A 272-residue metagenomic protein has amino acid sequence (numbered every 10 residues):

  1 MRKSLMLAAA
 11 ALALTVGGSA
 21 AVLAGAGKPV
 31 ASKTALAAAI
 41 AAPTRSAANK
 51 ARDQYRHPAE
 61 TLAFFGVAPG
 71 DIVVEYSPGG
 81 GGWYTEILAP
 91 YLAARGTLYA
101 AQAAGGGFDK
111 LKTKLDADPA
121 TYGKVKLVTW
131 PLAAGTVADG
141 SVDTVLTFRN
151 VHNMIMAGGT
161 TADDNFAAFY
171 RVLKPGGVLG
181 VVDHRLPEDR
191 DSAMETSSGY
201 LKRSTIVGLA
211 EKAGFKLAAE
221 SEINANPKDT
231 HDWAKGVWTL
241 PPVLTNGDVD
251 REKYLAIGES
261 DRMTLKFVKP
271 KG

Functional and structural regions predicted by a protein language model:
L36-F64, A68: Class I SAM-dependent methyltransferase Rossmann-like catalytic core, especially the SAM/SAH-binding loop
P69-G80: Conserved class I S-adenosyl-L-methionine
A89-P90, T161-P175: A short glycine-rich, Lys/Arg-flanked "PGG" loop and its adjoining helix->strand segment in the class I
G135-V145: A short acidic, Gly/Pro-enriched loop at the edge of an enzyme's catalytic core that lines a small-molecule cofactor
L146-N150: A conserved beta-strand element that flanks and buttresses the S-adenosyl-L-methionine
G176-H184: Conserved beta-strand signature within the Rossmann-like core of class I S-adenosyl-L-methionine
S192-A218: Conserved Class I S-adenosyl-L-methionine
Y254-G272: C-terminal lobe and adjacent flexible extensions of AdoMet/dcAdoMet transferase-like proteins
